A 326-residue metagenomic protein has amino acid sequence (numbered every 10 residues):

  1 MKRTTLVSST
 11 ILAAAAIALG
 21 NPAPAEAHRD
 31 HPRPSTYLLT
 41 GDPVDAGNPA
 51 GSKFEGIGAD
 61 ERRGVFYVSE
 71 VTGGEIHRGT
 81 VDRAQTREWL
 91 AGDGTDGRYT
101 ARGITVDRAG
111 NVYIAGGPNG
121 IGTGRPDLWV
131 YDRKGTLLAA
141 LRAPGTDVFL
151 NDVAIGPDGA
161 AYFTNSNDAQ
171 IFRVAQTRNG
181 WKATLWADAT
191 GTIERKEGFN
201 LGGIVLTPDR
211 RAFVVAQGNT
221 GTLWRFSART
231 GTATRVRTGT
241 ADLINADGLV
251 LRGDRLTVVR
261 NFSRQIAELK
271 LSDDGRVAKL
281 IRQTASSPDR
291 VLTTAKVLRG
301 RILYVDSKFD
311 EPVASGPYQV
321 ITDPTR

Functional and structural regions predicted by a protein language model:
M1-A27: Secretory targeting and sorting signals
D30-G51, I281: A short helix->beta-strand "capping" segment at the edge of beta-propeller domains
G47-R63, D93-G116, P144-A161, G191-A212 (+2 more regions): Beta-rich, blade/repeat-based domains predominating in secreted/periplasmic proteins but also intracellular
D60-E61, Y67-T72, V106, V112-T123 (+5 more regions): Conserved beta-strand positions in repeat-built beta-propeller and related beta-rich domains
E75-H77, P126-W129, Q170-R173, T222-W224 (+2 more regions): A short loop-to-beta-strand structural motif that recurs across blades of beta-propeller domains
T80-A84, D132-T136, A175-N179, S227-G231 (+2 more regions): Short loop/turn segments that connect beta-strands within beta-propeller blades
T123-D158: Asp-box/WD-like beta-propeller blade repeats and closely related beta-sheet repeat scaffolds
T294-R326: Blade-level signature of beta-propeller repeat domains, shared across WD40, Kelch, NHL, RCC1 and BNR/Asp-box propellers
